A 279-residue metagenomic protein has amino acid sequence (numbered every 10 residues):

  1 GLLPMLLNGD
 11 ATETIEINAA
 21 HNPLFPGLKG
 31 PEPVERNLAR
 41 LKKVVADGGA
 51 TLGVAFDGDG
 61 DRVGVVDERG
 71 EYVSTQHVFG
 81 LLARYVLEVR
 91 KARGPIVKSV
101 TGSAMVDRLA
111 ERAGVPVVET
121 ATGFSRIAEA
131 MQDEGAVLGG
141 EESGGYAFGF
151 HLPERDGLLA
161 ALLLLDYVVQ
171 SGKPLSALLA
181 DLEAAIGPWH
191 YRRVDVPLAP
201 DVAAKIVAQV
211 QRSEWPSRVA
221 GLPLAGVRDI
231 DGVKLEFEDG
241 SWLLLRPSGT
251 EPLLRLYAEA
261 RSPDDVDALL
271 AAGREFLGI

Functional and structural regions predicted by a protein language model:
G1-L6, P26-K29, V63-R69, H77 (+3 more regions): Short acidic, glycine/serine/threonine-rich loops at helix termini
M5-V66: N-terminal small/polar loop signature for handling phosphorylated ligands or for N-terminal nucleophile
A11-N18, E71-R90, G157-L165: Gly/Ser/Thr-rich active-site loops/lids in small-molecule metabolic enzymes that frequently grip phosphoryl groups
N18-N22, H77-G80, A121-R126, G144: Short, acidic/turn-prone active-site loops that include or flank metal/cofactor- and phosphate-binding residues
P23-K29, R84-V86, I127-M131: Short, charged, surface-exposed secondary-structure boundary motifs
P31-E35, Y72, A113-G114, A136-L138: Short, hinge-like loop/turn segments at secondary-structure boundaries
A39-G114: Replace "Mg2+/Mn2+-dependent" with "divalent metal-dependent
T51-L52, E88, A92-I279: Phosphate-binding and adjacent anionic-ligand microenvironments
